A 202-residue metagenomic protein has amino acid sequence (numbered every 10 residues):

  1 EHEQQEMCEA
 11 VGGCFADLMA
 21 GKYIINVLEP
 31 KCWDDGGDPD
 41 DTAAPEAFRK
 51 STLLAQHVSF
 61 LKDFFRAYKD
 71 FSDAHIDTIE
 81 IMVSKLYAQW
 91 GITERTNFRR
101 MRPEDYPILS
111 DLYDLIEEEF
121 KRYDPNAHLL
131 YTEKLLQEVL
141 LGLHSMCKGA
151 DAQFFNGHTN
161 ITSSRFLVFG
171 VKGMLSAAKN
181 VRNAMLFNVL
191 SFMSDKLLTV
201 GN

Functional and structural regions predicted by a protein language model:
E1: Glycine-rich phosphate-binding P-loop
Q4-Q5: Rossmann-like S-adenosyl-L-methionine
E9-C14, L18, Y23-N202: P-loop NTPase motor domains
